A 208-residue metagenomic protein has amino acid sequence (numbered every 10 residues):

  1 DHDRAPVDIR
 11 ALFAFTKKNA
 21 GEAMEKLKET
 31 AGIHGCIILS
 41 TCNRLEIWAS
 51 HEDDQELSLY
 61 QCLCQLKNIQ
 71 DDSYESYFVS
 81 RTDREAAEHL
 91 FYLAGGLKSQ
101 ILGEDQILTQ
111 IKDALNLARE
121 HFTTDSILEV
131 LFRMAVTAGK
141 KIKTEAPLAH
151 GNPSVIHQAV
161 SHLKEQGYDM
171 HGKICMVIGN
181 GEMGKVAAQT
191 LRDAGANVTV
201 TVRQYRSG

Functional and structural regions predicted by a protein language model:
D1-S99: A glycine-rich (often HGG/GG-containing) alpha/beta subdomain
A11, P147, A196: Conserved short-loop catalytic and cofactor-binding motifs
R44, R84, L108, Y205-R206: Alpha-helix N-cap/helix-start and coil->helix boundary motif
S73-M170: Glycine/serine-rich phosphate-binding loop and adjoining beta1-alpha1 elements at the start of nucleotide-handling
K164-G208: Glycine-rich phosphate/diphosphate-binding loop of Rossmann-like nucleotide-binding domains
